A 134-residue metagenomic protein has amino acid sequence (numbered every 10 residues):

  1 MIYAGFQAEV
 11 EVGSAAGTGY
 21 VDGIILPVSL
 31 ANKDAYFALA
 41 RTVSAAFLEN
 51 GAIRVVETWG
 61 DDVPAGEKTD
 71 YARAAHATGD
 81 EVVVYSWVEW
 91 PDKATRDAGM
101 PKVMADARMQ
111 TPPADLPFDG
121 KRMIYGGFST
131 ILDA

Functional and structural regions predicted by a protein language model:
M1-T18, I53-G79, M104-A134: Glycine-rich beta-strand-turn "strand-cap" elements at beta-sheet edges
V10-R54: Surface-exposed interaction/gating patches
Y20-V28, G66-V103: Short, well-ordered beta-strand segments in beta-rich or mixed alpha/beta enzyme and ligand-binding folds
D34, A94-R96, D133: Residue-level signal for secondary-structure boundary sites
F37-V43, G99-A107: Short amphipathic alpha-helices in soluble, non-transmembrane regions that often serve as interface/regulatory elements
E49-W59, D92, G99: Conserved long hydrophobic alpha-helices within structured protein cores
